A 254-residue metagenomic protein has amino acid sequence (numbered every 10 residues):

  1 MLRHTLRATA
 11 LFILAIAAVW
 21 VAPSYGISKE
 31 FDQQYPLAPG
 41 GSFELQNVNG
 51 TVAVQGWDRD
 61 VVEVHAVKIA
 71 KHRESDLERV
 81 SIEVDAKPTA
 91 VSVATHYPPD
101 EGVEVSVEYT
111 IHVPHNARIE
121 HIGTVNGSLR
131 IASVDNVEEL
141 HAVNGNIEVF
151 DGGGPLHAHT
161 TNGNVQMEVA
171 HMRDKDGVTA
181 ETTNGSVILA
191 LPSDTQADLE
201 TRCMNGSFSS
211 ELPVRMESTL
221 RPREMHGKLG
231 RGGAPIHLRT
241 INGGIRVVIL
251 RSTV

Functional and structural regions predicted by a protein language model:
M1-V254: Intrinsically disordered, low-complexity terminal regions
